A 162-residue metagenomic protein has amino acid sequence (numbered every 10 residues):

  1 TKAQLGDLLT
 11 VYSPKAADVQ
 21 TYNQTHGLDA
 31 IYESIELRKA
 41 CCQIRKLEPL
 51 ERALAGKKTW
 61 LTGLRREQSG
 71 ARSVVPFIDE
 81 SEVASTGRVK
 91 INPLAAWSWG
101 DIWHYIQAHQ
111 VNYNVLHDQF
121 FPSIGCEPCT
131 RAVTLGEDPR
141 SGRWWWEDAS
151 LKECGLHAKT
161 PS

Functional and structural regions predicted by a protein language model:
T1-S162: Nucleotide-activated chemistry modules centered on ATP-dependent adenylation/adenylyltransferase
